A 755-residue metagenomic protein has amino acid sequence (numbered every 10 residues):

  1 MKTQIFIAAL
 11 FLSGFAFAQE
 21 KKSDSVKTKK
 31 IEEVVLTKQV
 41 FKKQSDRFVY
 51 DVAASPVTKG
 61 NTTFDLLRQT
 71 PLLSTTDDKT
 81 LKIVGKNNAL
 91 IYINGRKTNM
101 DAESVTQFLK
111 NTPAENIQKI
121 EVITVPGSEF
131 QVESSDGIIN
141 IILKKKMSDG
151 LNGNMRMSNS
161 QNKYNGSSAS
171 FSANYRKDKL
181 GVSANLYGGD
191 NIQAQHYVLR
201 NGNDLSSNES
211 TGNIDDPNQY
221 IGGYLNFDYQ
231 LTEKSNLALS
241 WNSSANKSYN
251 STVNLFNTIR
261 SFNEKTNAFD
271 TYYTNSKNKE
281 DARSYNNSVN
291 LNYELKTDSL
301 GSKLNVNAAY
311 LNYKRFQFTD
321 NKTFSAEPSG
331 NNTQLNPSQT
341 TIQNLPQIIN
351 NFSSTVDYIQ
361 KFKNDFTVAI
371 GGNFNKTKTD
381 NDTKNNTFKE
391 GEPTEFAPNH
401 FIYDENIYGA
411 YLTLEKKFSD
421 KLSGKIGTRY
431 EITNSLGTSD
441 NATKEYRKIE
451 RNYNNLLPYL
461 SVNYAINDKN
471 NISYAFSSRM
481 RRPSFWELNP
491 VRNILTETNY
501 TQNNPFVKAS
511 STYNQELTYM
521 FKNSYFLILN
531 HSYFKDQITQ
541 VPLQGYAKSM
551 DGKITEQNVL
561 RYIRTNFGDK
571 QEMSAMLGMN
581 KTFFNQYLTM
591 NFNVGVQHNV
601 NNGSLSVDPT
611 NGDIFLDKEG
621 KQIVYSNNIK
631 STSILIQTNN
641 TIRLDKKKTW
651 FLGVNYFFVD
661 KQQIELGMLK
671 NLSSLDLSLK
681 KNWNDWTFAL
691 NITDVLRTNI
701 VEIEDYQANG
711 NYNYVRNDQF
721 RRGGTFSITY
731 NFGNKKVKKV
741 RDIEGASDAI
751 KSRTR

Functional and structural regions predicted by a protein language model:
E20-P56, T76-D78, K86-N88, I123-P126: Short, acidic, small-residue-rich periplasmic hinge/interaction motif at the N-terminus of Gram-negative outer-membrane
E33, F64-L66, T106-Q107, V122 (+2 more regions): N-terminal periplasmic accessory domains that precede and gate Gram-negative outer-membrane beta-barrel machines
T63, Q69, T98-T124: Short acidic/polar hinge/loop motifs at secondary-structure boundaries that mediate gating or recognition
F64-M100: Extracytoplasmic beta-strand/coil segments of soluble accessory domains associated with Gram-negative outer-membrane
Y164-N191, S206-T252, D281-V289, L295 (+3 more regions): Transmembrane beta-barrel wall of Gram-negative outer-membrane proteins
Y224, D228-N246, N278-S439, A465-S473 (+4 more regions): Face-selective signature of the C-terminal outer-membrane beta-barrel domain
N399-Y403, R451, M480-K535, V559-M573 (+1 more regions): Outer-membrane beta-barrel signature, preferentially recognizing the C-terminal barrel domain of Gram-negative
N434-S439, D468-N514, L529-E556, L696-N709: Surface-exposed extracellular loop regions of Gram-negative outer-membrane beta-barrel proteins, predominantly
